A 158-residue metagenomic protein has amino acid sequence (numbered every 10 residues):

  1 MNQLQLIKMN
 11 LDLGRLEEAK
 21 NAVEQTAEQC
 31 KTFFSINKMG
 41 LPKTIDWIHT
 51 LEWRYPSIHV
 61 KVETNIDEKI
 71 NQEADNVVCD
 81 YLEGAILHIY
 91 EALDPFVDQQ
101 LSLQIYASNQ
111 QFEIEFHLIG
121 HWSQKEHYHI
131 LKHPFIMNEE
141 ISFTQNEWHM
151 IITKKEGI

Functional and structural regions predicted by a protein language model:
M1-D12, Q72-Q104, Y128-I130: Conserved ATP-binding N-box helix of the HATPase_c
N2-N37: DHp/HisKA dimerization-phosphotransfer hairpin of two-component histidine kinases
F33-F34, I66-K69: Short hinge/gating elements
M39-P56: Short beta-to-alpha transition helix within the HATPase_c
T64-D67, E91-H127, W148: Conserved beta-strand-loop-beta-strand hairpin that lines the nucleotide-binding pocket of ATP/GTP-utilizing enzymes
W122-H149: ATP phosphate-binding glycine-rich loop and adjacent ATP-lid/helix-beta elements within ATP-binding kinase/ATPase
H149-G157: Short C-terminal beta-strand
